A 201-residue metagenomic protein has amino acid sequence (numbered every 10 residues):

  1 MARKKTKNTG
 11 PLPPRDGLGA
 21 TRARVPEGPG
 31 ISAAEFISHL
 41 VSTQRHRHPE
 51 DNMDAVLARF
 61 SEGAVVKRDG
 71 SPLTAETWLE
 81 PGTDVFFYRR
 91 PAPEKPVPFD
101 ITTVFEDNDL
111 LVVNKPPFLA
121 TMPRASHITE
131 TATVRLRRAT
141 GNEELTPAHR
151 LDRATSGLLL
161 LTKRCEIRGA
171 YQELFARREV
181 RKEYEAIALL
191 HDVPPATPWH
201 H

Functional and structural regions predicted by a protein language model:
M1-H201: RNA pseudouridine synthases
